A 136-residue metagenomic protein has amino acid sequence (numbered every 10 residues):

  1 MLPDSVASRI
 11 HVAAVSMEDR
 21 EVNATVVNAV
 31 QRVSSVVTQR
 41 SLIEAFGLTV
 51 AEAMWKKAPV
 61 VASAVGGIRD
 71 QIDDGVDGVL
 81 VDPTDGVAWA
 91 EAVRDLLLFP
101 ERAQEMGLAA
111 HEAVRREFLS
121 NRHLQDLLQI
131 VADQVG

Functional and structural regions predicted by a protein language model:
M1-A29: Nucleotide-activated donor-binding/catalytic signature segment of Leloir-type glycosyltransferases, i.e., the conserved
D19-S34, W55, D73, E91: Short acidic alpha-helix that forms the nucleotide-activated donor recognition element in Leloir-type transferases
S35, K57, A64: A short alpha->beta transition loop at the rim of the catalytic pocket in nucleotide-sugar-dependent
L42: Aromatic "clamp/platform" in nucleotide-sugar-dependent glycosyltransferases that forms part of the donor/acceptor
G47-V50, I68: Short glycine/serine-rich donor-binding loops of glycosyltransferases
P59-A62, I72: Short hydrophobic beta-strand element within catalytic cores of glycosyltransferases and related nucleotide-activated
R69-D95, E101-E105: Change "using UDP/GDP/dTDP sugars" to "using nucleotide sugars
L98-V131: A charged, aromatic-enriched C-terminal amphipathic alpha-helix characteristic of glycosyltransferases across folds
